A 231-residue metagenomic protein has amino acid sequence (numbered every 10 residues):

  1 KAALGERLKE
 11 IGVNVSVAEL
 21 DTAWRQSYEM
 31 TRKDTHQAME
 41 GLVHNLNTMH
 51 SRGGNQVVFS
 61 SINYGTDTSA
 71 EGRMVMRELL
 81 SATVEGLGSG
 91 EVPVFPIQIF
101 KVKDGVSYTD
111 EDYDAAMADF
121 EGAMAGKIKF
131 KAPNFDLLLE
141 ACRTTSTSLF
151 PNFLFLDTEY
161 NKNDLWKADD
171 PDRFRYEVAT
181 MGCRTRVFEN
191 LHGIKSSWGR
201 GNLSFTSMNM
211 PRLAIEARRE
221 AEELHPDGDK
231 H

Functional and structural regions predicted by a protein language model:
K1-H231: Conserved catalytic cores of very large enzyme subunits
